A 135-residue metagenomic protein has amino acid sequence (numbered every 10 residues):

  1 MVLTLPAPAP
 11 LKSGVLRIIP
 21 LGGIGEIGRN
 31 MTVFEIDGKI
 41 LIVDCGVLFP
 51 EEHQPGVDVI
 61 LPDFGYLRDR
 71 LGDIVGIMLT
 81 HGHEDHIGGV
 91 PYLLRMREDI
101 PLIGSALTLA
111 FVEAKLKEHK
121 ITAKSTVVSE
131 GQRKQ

Functional and structural regions predicted by a protein language model:
M1-I19, E35-G46: Metallo-beta-lactamase
V2-L5, L107-Q135: Metallo-beta-lactamase
L11-G14, P20-G22, P55-D58, T80-H83: A short linear-motif detector with a strong N-terminal bias
G14-G22, I27-I36, R133-Q135: Catalytic core of the metallo-beta-lactamase
P20, R29-N30, G89-V90, E113 (+1 more regions): Short beta-alpha junctions and helix-cap segments that line functional grooves
E26-R29, I36-L79, P91-I100, G104-T108 (+1 more regions): Pre-active-site segment of Zn-dependent metallo-hydrolases
M78-G89, S129-Q132: Hydrophobic alpha-helical bundles that form the membrane domains of multi-pass transporters
